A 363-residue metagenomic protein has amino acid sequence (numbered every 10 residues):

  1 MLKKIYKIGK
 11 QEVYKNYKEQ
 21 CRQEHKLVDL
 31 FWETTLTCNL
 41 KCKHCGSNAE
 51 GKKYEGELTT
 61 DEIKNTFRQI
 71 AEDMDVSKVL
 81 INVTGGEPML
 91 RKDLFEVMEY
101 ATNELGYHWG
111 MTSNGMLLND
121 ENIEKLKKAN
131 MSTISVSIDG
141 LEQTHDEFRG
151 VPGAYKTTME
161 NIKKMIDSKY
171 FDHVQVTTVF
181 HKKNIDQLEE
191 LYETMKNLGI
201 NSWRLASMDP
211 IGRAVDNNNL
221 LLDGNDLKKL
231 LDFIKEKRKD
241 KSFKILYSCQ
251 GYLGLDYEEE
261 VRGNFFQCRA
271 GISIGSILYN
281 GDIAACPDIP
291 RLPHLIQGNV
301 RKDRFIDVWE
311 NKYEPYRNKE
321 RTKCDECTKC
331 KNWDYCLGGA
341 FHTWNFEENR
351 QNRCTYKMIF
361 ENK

Functional and structural regions predicted by a protein language model:
L2-T133, L222: Conserved alpha-helical substructure of the radical SAM core
K4-K26, D282, D288-K363: Flexible mid-to-C-terminal extensions adjoining Fe-S/redox cofactors in radical SAM and related proteins
K26, L36, D172, C268-R269 (+1 more regions): Residue-level preference for beta-strand/loop junctions
F31, T35, N39, F265 (+2 more regions): Residues immediately within or flanking Cys/His clusters that coordinate Zn2+ in small zinc-binding modules
T37, K41, C45-N48, G271 (+3 more regions): Cys/His-rich metal-chelating microdomains
K53-Y54, K128-A284, D288-Q297: Radical SAM enzyme [4Fe-4S]-AdoMet core and its adjacent flexible, acidic and glycine-rich loops/tails across
T60, F95, N119-D120, I185-E189 (+2 more regions): Structural motif corresponding to alpha-helix initiation and N-cap regions
